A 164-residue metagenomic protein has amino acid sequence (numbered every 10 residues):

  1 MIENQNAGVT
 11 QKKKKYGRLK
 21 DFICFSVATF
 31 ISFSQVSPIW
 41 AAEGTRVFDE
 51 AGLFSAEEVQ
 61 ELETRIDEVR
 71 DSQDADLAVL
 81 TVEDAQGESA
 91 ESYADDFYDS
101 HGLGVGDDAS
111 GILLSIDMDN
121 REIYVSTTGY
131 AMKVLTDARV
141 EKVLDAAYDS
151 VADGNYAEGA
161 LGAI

Functional and structural regions predicted by a protein language model:
M1-A41: Gram-positive cell-envelope targeting signals
I2-N6, W40-I164: Folded, non-transmembrane soluble domains that reside on the lumenal/extracytoplasmic side of membranes
